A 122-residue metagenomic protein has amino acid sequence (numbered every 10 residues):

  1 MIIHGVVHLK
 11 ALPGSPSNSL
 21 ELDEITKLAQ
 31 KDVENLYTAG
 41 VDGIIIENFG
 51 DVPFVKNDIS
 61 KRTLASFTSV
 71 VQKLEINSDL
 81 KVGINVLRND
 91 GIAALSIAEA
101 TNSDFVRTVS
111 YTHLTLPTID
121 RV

Functional and structural regions predicted by a protein language model:
M1-I3, G40-D42, S78-V82, D104: Short, well-ordered coil/turn segments that N-cap beta-strands
M1-L20: N-terminal small/glycine-rich loop or linker at the start of catalytic domains across soluble metabolic enzymes
I3-V7, I46, V82-I84, T108: Hydrophobic faces of well-ordered beta-strands that scaffold small-molecule active sites in alpha/beta enzyme cores
L20-K31, N89-I92: Glycine-rich anion/phosphate-binding loops
G43-A65, L114: Glycine-rich, proline-tolerant flexible connector loops at the mouths of alpha/beta enzymes
N57-G83: Alpha-helix-loop-beta-strand connector modules within alpha/beta enzyme cores
D90-A100: Catalytic cores of alpha/beta
T112-T118: Conserved small/polar residues in nucleotide/adenosyl-binding loops
